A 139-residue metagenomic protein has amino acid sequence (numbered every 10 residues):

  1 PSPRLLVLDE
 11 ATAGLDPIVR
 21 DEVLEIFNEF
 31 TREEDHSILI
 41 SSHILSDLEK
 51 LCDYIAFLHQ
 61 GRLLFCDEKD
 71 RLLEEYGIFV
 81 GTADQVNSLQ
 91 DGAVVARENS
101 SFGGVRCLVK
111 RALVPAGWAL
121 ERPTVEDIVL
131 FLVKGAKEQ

Functional and structural regions predicted by a protein language model:
P1-R4: A short, proline-enriched helix->beta-strand linker immediately N-terminal to the Walker B motif in ABC-type P-loop
L6-E10, L15: Catalytic Walker B motif of ABC-type/P-loop ATPase nucleotide-binding domains
P17-V19: Helix N-cap at the start of a conserved alpha-helix in ABC-type nucleotide-binding domains
I26-I40: Conserved catalytic loops of ABC-family nucleotide-binding domains
L48-K50: A short, surface-exposed alpha-helical micro-motif characterized by mixed small hydrophobic and charged/polar residues
C66-D67: ABC ATPase "signature
V94-Q139: C-terminal coupling/interaction segments
